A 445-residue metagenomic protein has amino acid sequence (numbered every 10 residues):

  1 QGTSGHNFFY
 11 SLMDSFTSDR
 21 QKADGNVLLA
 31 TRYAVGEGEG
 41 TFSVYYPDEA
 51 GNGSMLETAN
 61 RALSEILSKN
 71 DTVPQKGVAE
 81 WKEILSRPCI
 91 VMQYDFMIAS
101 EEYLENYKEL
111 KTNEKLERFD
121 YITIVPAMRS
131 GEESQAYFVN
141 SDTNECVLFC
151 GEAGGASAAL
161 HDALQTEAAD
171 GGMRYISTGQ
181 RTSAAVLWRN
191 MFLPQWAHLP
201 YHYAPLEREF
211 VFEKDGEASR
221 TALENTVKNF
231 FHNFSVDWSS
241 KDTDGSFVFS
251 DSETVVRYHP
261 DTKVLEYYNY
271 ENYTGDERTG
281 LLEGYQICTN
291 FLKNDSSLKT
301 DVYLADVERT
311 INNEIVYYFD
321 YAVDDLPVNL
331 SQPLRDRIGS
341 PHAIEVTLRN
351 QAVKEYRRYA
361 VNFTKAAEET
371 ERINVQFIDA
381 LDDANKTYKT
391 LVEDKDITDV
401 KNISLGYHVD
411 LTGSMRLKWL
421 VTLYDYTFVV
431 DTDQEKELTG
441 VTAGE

Functional and structural regions predicted by a protein language model:
Q1-G284, F291: Preferential activation on post-signal-peptide N-terminal prodomains/segments of secreted or lumenal proteins
A50-T72, A218-V227, T274-E314, A366-L411: Short, non-transmembrane alpha-helical segments in secretory-pathway proteins
E133-F138, L265-Y267, R349-N362, M415-L417 (+1 more regions): Short, well-ordered strand-loop elements centered on a beta-strand within folded domains, enriched for acidic residues
V139, F149-C150, V346-L348, V430: Hydrophobic/aromatic beta-strand positions that recur at structurally equivalent sites within the blades
V139, Y356-R357, T422, D431: Beta-strand residues in well-ordered beta-sheet regions across diverse protein folds
T221-D261, L265-Y268, L298-N350, V400-F428: Exposed beta-strand-loop-beta-strand "reactive/processing" segments of non-cytosolic proteins
T347-D379: Short helix-loop boundary/capping segments
A366-V375, A380, S404-E445: Extended hydrophobic
